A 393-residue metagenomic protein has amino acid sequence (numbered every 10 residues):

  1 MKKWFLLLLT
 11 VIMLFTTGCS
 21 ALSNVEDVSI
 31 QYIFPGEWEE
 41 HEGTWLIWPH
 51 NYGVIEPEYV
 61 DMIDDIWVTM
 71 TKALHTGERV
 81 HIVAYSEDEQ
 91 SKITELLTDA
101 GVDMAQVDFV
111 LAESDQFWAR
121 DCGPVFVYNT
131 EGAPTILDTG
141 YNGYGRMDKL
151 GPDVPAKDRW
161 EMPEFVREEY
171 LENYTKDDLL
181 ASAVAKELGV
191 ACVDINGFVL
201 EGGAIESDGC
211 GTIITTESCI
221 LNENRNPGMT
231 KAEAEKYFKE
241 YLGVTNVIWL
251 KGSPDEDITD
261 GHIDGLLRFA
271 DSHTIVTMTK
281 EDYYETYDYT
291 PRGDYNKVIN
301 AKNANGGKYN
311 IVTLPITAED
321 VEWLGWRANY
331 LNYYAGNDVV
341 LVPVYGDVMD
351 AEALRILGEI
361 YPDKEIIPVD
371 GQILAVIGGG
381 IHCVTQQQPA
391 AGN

Functional and structural regions predicted by a protein language model:
M1-W4: Positively charged n-region of N-terminal signal peptides that target proteins for export
L6-L14: Hydrophobic helical h-region of N-terminal Sec-dependent signal peptides in bacterial secretory/periplasmic proteins
L22-N393: The feature marks the mature, well-folded catalytic cores of soluble enzymes
